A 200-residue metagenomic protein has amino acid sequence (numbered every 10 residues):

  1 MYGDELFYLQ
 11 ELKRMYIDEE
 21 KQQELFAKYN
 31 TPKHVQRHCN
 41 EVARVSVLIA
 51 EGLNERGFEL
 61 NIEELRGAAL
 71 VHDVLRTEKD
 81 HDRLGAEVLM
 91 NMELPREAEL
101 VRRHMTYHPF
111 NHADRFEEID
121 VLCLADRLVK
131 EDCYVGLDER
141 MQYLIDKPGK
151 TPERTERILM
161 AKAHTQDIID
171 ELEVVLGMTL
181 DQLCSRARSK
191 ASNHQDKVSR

Functional and structural regions predicted by a protein language model:
Y2-R14: Acidic, low-complexity proline/glycine-rich segments
D18-C39, L53, A68-V74: Active-site flanking loop/helix segments enriched in acidic
L25, I49-G52, V88, I168 (+1 more regions): Residues within well-ordered alpha helices
Q36, N40-A43, I62-R66, A98-M105 (+2 more regions): Short, well-structured alpha-helical segments
R44, L48: Conserved binding/catalytic microenvironments
A50, E55-T151: Divalent metal-dependent catalytic cores for phosphoryl transfer on phosphate-bearing substrates
R154-R200: Charged phosphate-binding loop/patch that engages nucleotide di/tri-phosphates or the phosphate backbone of nucleic
